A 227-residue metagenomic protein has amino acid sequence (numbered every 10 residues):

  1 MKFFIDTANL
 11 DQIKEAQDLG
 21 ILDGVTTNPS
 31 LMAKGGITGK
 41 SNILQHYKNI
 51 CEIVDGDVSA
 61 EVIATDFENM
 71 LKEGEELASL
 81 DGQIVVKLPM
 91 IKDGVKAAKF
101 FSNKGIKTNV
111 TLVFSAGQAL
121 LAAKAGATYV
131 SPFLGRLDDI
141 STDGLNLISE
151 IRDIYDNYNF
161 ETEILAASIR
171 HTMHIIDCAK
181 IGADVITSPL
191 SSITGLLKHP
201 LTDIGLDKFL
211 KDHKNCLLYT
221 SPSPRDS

Functional and structural regions predicted by a protein language model:
N9-Q12, L19, L31-K34, G39-D93: Active-site beta->alpha loop and helix N-cap motifs at the rims of alpha/beta catalytic domains
A16, E73, G117-L121, H171-A183: Catalytic cores of alpha/beta
N28, V86, A122, C178 (+1 more regions): Conserved, mostly hydrophobic/aromatic
P29-L31, S131-D139, D184-P200: Glycine-rich phosphate-binding active-site loops on the catalytic face of alpha/beta enzymes
G36-Q45, F67-M70, L88-S102, A116-L121 (+1 more regions): Active-site-adjacent beta->alpha loops and helix N-cap segments on the catalytic face of soluble alpha/beta enzymes
S59-A64, Q83-I91, K107-Q118, F133-I140 (+1 more regions): Catalytic beta/alpha-barrel core
L196-C216: C-terminal helical cap(s) of enzyme catalytic domains, especially alpha/beta-barrels
Y219-S227: Single conserved hydrophobic/aromatic residue that forms the stacking wall/gate of nucleotide- or nucleobase-binding
